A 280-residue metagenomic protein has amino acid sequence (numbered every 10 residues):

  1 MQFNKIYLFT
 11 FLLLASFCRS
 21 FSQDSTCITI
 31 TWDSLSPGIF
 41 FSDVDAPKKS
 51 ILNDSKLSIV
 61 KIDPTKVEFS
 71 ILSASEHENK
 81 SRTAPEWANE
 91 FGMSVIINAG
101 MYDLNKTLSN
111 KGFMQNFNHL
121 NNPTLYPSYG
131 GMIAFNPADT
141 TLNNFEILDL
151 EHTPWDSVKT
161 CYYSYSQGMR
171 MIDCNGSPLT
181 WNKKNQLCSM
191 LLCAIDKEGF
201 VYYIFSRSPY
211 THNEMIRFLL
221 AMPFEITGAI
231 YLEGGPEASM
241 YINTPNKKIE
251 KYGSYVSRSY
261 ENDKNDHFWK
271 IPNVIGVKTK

Functional and structural regions predicted by a protein language model:
M1-S25: Bacterial Sec-dependent N-terminal signal peptides
F3-N4, C18, D33, P47-K48 (+1 more regions): Generic cytosolic/nucleocytoplasmic N-terminal low-complexity/intrinsically disordered segments
L13, G100-M101, S208: Short, glycine/serine-rich, charged loops/turns that create anion-binding and catalytic segments at active sites
S16, F21-Q23, G92, T107 (+2 more regions): Generic structural signal for short, solvent-exposed loop/turn connectors between secondary structure elements
Q23-Y126, I204: Zymogen propeptides
T65, M101, E198, K278-K280: Solvent-exposed coil/turn segments that connect beta secondary-structure elements in extracytoplasmic/periplasmic
F91, F117-K278: Active-site beta-strand/loop microenvironment that shapes enzyme catalytic pockets
